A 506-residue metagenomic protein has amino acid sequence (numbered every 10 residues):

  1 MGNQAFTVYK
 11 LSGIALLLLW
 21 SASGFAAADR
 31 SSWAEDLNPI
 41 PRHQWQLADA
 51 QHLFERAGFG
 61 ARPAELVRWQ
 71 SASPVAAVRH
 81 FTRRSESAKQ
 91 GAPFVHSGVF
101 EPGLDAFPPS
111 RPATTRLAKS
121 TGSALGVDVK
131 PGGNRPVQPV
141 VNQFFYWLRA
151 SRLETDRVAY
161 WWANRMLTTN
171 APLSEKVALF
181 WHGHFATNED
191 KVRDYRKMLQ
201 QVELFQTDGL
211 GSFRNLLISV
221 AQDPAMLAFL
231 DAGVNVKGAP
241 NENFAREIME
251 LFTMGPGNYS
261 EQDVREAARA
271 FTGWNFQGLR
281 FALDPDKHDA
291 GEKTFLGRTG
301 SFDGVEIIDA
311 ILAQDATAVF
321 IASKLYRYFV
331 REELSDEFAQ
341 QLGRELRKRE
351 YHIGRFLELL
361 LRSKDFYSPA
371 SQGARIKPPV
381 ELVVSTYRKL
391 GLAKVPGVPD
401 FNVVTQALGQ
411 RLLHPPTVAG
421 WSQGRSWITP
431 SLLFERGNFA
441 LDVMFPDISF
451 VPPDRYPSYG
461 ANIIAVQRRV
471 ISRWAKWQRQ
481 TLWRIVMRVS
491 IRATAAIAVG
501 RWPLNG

Functional and structural regions predicted by a protein language model:
M1-S12: Bacterial N-terminal signal peptides that target proteins for export
S12-L19: Sec-dependent N-terminal signal peptides
S21-S23: N-terminal signal peptide c-region/cleavage motif recognized by signal peptidases
A28-E35, V127-W147, S151, T155-A163 (+1 more regions): Active-site substrate-binding loop specific to GH73 endo-beta-N-acetylglucosaminidase modules in bacterial autolysins
A28-Q46, Q51-P63, A318-R349, E358-G506: Flexible, low-complexity segments enriched for small/polar residues
A48-D49, S73, A221: Extracytoplasmic
A61-Q206: N-terminal accessory alpha/beta regions
